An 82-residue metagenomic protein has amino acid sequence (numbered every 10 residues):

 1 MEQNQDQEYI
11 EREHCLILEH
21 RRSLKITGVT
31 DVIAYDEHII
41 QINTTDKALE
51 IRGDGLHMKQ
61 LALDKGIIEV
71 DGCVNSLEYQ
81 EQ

Functional and structural regions predicted by a protein language model:
E2-Q82: N-terminal intrinsically disordered, cationic/polar leader segments that include organellar targeting peptides
